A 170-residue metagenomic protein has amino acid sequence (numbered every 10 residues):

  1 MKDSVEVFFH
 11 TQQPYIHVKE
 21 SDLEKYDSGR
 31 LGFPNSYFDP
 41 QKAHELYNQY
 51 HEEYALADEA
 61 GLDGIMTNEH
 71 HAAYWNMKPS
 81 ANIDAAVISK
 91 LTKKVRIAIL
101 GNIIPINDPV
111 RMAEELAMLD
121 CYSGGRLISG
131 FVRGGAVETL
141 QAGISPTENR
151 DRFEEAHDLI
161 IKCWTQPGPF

Functional and structural regions predicted by a protein language model:
M1-L91: N-terminal beta1-alpha1-beta2 module of alpha/beta enzyme domains
S4-F8, D63-G64, K94-G101, R126-G130: Structural preference for beta-strand elements that scaffold enzyme active sites
V5-A43, I106-F170: Flexible, glycine-rich active-site loops centered on histidine and acidic residues that chelate a metal or position
T67-H70, V95-I97, E154: Glycine/charged-rich beta-loop-alpha catalytic/anionic-binding loops adjacent to active sites
H71-A73, I103-I106: Short histidine/acidic/glycine/proline-rich micro-motifs that form metal- and phosphate-coordinating active-site loops
M77, G101, N149: Glycine- and other small-residue-rich loops at beta-strand/loop junctions that grip anionic moieties
T92-V95, P167: Short helix-capping segments at alpha-helix termini
